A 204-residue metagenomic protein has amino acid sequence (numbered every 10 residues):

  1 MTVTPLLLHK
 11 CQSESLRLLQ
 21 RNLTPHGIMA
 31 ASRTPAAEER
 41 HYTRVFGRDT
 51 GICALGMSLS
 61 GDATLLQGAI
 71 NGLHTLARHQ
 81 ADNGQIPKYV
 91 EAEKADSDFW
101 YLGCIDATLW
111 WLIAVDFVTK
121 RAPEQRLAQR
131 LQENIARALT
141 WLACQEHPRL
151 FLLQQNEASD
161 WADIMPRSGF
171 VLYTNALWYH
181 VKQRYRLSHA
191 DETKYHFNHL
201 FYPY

Functional and structural regions predicted by a protein language model:
M1-Y204: Acidic, mature catalytic/reactive cores of soluble proteins
